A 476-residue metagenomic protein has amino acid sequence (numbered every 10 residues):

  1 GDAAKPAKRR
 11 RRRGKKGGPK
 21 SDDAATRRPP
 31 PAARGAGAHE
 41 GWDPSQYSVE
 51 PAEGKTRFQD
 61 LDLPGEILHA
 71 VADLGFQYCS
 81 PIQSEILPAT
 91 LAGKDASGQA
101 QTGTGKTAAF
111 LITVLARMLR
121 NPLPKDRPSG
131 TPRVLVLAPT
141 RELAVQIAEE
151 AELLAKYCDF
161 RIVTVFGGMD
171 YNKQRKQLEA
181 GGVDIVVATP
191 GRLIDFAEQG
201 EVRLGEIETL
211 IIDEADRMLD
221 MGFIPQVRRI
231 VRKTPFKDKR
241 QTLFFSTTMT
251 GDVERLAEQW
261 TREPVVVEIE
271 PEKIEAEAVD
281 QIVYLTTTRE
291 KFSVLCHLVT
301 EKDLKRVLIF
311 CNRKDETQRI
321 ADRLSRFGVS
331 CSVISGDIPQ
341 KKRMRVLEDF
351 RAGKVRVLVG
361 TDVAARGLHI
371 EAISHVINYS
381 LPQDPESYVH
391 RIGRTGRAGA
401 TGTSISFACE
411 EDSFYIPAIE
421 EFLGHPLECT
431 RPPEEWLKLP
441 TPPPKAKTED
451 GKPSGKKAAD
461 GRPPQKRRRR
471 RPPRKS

Functional and structural regions predicted by a protein language model:
G1-I86, A92-K94, N312, S476: N-terminal intrinsically disordered, low-complexity tails of helicases
G1-K5, G18, L243, L324 (+1 more regions): Short intrinsically disordered, low-complexity coil segments enriched in acidic
A3-R11, D22-D23, P29, Q101 (+5 more regions): Coiled-coil-like amphipathic alpha-helices with heptad-repeat character
K8, K15-K16, K20, K291 (+5 more regions): A general lysine-centric signal
R12, P19-K20, A24, L111 (+5 more regions): Intrinsically disordered and other compositionally biased segments
K20-S21, G93, E214, A418 (+2 more regions): Intrinsically disordered, low-complexity regulatory regions of eukaryotic regulatory proteins
P51-P440: Conserved helicase RecA-like core
P426-S476: Non-catalytic, charged low-complexity extensions flanking SF2 helicase motor domains
